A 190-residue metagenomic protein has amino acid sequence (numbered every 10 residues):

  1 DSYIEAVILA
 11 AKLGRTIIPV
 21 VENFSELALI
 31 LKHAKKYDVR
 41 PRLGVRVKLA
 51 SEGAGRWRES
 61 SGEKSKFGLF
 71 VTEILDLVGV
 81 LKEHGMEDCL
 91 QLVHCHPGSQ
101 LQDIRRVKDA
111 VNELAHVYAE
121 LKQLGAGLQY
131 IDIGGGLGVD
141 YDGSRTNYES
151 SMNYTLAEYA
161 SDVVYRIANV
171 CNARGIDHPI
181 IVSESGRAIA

Functional and structural regions predicted by a protein language model:
D1-Y130, V139, Y154-E158, R166: Active-site-proximal beta-alpha core segment in soluble small-molecule metabolic enzymes
L137-A190: Active-site anion/phosphate-binding pocket segments in diverse small-molecule metabolic enzymes
